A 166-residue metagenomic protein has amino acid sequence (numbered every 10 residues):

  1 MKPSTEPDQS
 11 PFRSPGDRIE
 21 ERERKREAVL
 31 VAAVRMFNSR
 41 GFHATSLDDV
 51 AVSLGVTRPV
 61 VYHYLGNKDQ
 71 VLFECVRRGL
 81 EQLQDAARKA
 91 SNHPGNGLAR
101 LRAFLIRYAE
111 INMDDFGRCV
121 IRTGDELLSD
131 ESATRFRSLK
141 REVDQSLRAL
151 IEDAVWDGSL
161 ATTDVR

Functional and structural regions predicted by a protein language model:
M1-R24: N-terminal intrinsically disordered/low-complexity leader segments
K2-E6, R107-E110, A149, A161-R166: Hydrophobic alpha-helical segments that form the core of small-molecule binding pockets and/or dimer interfaces
K25-A33, V50, C75-G79, L83 (+2 more regions): Generic hydrophobic, amphipathic alpha-helix propensity
A28, A32, M36-Q70, E74: Helix-turn-helix
S39-H43, P94, D115, D157: Short coil/turn segments at alpha/beta junctions that flank glycine-rich nucleotide-binding fingerprints
F42, Y62-L65, E110, R122-L128: Short helix-capping/turn signature of helix-turn-helix
E74, R88-D114: Hydrophobic alpha-helical connector segments
E81-Q84, I111-D114, E131-D157, R166: Amphipathic alpha-helical packing segments from all-alpha helical-bundle domains
